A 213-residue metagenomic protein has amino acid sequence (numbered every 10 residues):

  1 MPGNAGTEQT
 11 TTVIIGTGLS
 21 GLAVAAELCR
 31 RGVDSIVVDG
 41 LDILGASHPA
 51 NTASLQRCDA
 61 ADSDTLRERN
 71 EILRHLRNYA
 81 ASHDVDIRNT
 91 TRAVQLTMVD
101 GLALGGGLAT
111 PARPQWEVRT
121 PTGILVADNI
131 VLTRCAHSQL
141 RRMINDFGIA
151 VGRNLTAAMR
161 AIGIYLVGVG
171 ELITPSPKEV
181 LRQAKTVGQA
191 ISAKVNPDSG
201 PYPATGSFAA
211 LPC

Functional and structural regions predicted by a protein language model:
P2-S20: Beta1/beta-strand and adjacent pyrophosphate-binding region of the FAD-binding site in flavoprotein oxidoreductases
V13-I15, E117-V118, G123-S138: Short hydrophobic core segments
I14-I72: Beta1-alpha1 glycine-rich phosphate/pyrophosphate-binding loop at the start of Rossmann-like nucleotide-binding domains
V24, S47, V99, R141-I144 (+1 more regions): Short glycine-/acidic-enriched loop or helix-start segments at secondary-structure transitions that form or flank
I36, D86-R88, Y165: General small-molecule cofactor/ligand-binding pocket signal
R69-R88, L181, G188-A190: Helical element adjacent to the flavin cofactor pocket in flavoenzyme catalytic cores
N89-P114: A conserved short coil-to-beta-strand element within the FAD-binding core of flavoproteins
M143, F147-L155, R160-C213: C-terminal, flexible cofactor-proximal segment of oxidoreductases
